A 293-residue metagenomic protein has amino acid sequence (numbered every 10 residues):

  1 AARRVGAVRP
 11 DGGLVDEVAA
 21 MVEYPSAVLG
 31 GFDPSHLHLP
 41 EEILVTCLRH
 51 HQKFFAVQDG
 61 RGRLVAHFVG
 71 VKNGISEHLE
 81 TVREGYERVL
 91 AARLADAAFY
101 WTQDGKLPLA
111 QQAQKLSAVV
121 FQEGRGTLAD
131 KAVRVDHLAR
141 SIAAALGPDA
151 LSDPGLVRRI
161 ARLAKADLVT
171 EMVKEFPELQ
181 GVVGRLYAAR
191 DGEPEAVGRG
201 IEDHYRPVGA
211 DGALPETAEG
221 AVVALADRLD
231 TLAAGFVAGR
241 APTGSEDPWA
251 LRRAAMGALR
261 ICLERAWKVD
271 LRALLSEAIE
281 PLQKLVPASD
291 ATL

Functional and structural regions predicted by a protein language model:
A1-L293: Amphipathic alpha-helical "coupling" segments that flank catalytic cores
